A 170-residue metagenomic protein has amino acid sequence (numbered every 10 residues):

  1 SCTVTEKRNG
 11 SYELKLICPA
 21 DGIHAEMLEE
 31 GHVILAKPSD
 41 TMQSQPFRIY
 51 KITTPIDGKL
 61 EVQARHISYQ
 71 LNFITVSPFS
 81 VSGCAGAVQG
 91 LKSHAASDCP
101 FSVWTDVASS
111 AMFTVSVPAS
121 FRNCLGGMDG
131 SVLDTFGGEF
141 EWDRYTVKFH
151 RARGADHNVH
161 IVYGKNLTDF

Functional and structural regions predicted by a protein language model:
S1, P46-Y50, N158-N166: Short amphipathic beta-strand/extended segments with alternating polar/hydrophobic composition
S1-L28, R65-L71: Juxtamembrane "anchor/assembly" segments of surface/extracellular structural proteins
V4-E13, K51-L60, E141-Y145: Short, ordered beta-strand-loop transition motifs
E6, P46, F149-R151: Intrinsically disordered, low-complexity sequence elements enriched in Ser/Thr/Gly/Pro
G10, Q43, G58, L125-G126: A generic "functional-site adjacency" signal
S11-E13, S44, D156: Surface-exposed or flexible loop/turn and strand-edge residues in extracellular/cell-surface modules
P19-T54, S82-D98, G130, D134: Short, acidic/charged, Gly/Pro-enriched secondary-structure junctions
K59, R65-F170: Charged- and aromatic-enriched interaction segments used to assemble and dock large macromolecular complexes
